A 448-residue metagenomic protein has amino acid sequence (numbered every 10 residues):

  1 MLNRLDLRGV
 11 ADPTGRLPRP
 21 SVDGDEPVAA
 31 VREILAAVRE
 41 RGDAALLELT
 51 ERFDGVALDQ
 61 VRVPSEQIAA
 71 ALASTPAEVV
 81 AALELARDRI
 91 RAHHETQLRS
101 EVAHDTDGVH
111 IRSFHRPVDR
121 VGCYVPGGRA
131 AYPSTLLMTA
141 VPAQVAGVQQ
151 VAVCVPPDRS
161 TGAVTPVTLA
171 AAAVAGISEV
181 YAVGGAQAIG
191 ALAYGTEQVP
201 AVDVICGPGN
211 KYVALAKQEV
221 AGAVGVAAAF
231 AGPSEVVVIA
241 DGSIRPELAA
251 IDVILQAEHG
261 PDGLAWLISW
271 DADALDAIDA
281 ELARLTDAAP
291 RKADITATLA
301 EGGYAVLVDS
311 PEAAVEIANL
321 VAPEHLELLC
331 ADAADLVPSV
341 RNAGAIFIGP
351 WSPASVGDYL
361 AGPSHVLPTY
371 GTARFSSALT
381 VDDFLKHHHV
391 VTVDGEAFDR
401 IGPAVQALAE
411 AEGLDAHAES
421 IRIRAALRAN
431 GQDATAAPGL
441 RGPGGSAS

Functional and structural regions predicted by a protein language model:
M1-D119: N-terminal Rossmann-like NAD(P)+-binding subdomain of aldehyde/semialdehyde dehydrogenases
L2-G9, E179-G184, A305-S310: Short acidic-hydrophobic, aromatic-tinged amphipathic segments that line or gate anion-handling sites
R99-H104, G263-I268, A288-T298, L329-C330 (+3 more regions): Flexible, glycine/charged-enriched surface loops at secondary-structure junctions
H104-A170: Conserved small-residue-rich beta-alpha loop and adjacent elements that most often cradle the phosphate/pyrophosphate
G176-L264: Conserved NAD(P)+-binding/catalytic subdomain of aldehyde/semialdehyde dehydrogenases
A229-E301, A305: A conserved active-site cap/scaffold subdomain adjacent to cofactor or substrate pockets
P311, L320-G431, G439-L440: C-terminal core of ALDH-fold dehydrogenases
